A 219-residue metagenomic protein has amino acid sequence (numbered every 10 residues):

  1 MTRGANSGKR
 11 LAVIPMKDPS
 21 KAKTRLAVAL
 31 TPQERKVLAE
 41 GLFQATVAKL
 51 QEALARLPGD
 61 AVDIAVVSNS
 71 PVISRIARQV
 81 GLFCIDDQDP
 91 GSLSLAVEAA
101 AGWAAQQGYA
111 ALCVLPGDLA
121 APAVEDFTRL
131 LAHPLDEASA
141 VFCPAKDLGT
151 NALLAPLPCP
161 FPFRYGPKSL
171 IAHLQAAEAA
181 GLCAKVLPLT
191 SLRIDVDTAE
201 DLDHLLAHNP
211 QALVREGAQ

Functional and structural regions predicted by a protein language model:
M1-L26: N-terminal nucleotide-binding beta1-loop-alpha1 segment
T2, K168, Q175-Q219: Conserved alpha/beta core of the MobA/IspD/sugar-nucleotide pyrophosphorylase nucleotidyltransferase superfamily
A39-G59: A short, N-terminal amphipathic alpha-helix
L54-F83: Acidic donor-binding segment of Leloir-type glycosyltransferases
I76-A111, Y165: Short phosphate-binding loop-to-helix
P122-D147: Conserved donor-nucleotide/metal-binding helix-loop-beta segment in metal-dependent transferases, i.e., the alpha-helix
A155-A177: Short, glycine-/small-residue-rich phosphate/pyrophosphate-handling segment
